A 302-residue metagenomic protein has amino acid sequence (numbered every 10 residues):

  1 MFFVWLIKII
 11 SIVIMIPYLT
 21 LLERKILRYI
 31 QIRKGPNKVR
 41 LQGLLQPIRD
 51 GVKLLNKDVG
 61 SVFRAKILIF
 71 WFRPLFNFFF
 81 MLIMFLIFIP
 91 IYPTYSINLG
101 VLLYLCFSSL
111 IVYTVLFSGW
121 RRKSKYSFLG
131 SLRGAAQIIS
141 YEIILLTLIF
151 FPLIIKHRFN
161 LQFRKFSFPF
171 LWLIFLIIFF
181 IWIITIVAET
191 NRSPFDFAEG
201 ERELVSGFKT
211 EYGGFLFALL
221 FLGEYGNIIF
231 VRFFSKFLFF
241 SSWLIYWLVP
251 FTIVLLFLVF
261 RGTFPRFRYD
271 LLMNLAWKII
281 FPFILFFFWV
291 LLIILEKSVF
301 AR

Functional and structural regions predicted by a protein language model:
M1-R302: Core, highly hydrophobic multi-pass alpha-helical transmembrane subunits of bioenergetic inner membranes
